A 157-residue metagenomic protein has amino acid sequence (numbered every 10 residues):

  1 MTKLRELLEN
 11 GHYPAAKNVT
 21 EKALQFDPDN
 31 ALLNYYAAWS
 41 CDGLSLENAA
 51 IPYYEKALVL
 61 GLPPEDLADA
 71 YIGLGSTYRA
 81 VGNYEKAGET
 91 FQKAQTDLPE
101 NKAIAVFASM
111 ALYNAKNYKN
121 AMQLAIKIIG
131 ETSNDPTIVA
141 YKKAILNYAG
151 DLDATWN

Functional and structural regions predicted by a protein language model:
P28, L62-E65, P99, S133: Short coil turns that delineate tetratricopeptide repeat
A57-V59, Y113-P136, L146, G150: TPR/TPR-like (Sel1-like) alpha-helical repeat modules
